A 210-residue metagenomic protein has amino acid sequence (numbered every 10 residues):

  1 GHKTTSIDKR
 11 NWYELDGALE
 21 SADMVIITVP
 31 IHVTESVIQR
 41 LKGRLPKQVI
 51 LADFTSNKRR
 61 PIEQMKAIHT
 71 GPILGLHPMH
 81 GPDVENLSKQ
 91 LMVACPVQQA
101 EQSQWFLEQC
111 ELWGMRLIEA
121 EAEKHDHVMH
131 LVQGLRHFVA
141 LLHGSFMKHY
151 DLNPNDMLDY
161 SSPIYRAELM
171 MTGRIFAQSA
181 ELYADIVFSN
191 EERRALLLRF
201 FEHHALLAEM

Functional and structural regions predicted by a protein language model:
G1, A22, Q48, K89-Q90 (+1 more regions): Short, well-ordered alpha-helix to beta-strand connector turns
G1-D16: NAD(P)-binding Rossmann-fold cofactor-contacting core
L15-L45: Rossmann-like NAD(P)-binding element
T28-P30, T55, P96: Glycine-rich, N-terminal phosphate-binding loop of Rossmann-like dinucleotide-binding domains
L41-Q48, I68-H69, N86: Short, conserved loop/helix-junction motifs that constitute active-site signature segments in enzyme catalytic cores
R44-P61: ADP-ribose/adenylate-binding Rossmann-like module
N57-P61, M65-A120, D126-M129: Rossmann-fold dinucleotide-binding core
E121-M210: An accessory alpha-helical subdomain
